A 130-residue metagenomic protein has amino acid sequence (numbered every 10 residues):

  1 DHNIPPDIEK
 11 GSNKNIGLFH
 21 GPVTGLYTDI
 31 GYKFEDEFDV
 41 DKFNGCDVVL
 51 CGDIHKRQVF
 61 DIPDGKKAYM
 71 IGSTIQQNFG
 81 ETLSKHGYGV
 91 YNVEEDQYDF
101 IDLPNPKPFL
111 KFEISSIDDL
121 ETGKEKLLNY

Functional and structural regions predicted by a protein language model:
D1-A68: His/Asp/Glu-rich metal-coordinating catalytic cores of metallo-dependent phosphodiesterases/hydrolases acting on
A68-Y130: Binuclear metal-dependent phosphoesterase catalytic core
